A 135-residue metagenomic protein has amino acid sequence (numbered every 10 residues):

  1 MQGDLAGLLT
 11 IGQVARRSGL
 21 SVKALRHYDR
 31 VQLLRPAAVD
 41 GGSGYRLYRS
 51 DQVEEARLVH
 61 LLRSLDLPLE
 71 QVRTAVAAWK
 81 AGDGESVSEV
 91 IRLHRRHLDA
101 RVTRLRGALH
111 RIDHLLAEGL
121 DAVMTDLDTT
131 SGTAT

Functional and structural regions predicted by a protein language model:
M1-L69: Basic helix-turn-helix/winged-helix DNA-binding cores and closely related short helical interaction motifs
V14, Y48, S86-L93, T130: N-terminal short leaders/motifs
D40, D128-T129: A short beta-turn/loop motif at secondary-structure boundaries
D51, D126-D128: Short glycine-biased active-site loop of nucleotidyltransferases that positions the nucleotide triphosphate and helps
H60, A77-D126: Short, charged amphipathic alpha-helical surface segments
T129-T135: Glycine-rich, often proline-containing surface loops adjacent to acidic residues and nearby aromatics that form
